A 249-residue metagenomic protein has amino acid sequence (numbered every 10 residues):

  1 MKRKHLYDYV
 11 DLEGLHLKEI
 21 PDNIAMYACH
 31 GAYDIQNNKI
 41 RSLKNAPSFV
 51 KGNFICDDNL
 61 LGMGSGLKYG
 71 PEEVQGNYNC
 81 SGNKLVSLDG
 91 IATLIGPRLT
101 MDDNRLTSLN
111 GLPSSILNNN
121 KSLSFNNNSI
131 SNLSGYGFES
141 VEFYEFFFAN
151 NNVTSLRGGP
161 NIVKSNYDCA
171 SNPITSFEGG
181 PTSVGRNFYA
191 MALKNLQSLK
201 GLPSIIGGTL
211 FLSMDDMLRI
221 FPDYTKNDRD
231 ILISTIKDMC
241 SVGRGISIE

Functional and structural regions predicted by a protein language model:
M1-N23, D216-E249: N-terminal capping/linker segments that flank leucine-rich repeat
L12-H16, C29-I40, F49-G62, V74-L85 (+7 more regions): Concave beta-strand-loop units of leucine-rich repeat
I20, L43-A46, M63-G70, L88 (+6 more regions): Canonical leucine-rich repeat
G64-K68, N119-N120, E142, Y224-D230: Intrinsically disordered, low-complexity coil segments
